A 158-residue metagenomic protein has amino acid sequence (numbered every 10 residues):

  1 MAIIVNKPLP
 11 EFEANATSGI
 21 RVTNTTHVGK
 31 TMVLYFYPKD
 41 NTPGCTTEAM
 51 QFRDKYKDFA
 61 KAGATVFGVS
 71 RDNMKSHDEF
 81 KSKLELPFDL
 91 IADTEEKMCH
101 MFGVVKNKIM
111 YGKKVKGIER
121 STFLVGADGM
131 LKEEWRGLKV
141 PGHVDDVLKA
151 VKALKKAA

Functional and structural regions predicted by a protein language model:
M1-A158: Chalcogenol-based redox active-site neighborhoods
